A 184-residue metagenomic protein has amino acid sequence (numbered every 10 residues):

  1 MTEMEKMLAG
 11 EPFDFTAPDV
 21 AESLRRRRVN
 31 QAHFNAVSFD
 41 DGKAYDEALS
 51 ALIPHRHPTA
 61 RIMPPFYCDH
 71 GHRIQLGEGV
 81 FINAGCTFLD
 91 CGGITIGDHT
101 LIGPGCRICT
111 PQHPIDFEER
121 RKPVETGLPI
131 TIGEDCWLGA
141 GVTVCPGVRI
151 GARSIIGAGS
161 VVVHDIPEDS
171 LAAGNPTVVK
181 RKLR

Functional and structural regions predicted by a protein language model:
M1-T59, P176-K180: Terminal amphipathic alpha-helical/low-complexity segments used for targeting or macromolecular assembly
F66-L76, F81-I150, S170, N175-R184: Flexible, glycine/small-residue-enriched loop-and-beta-strand segment within the central core of proteins
R149, V163-H164: Active-site/ligand-binding-proximal alpha/beta "capping" segment
